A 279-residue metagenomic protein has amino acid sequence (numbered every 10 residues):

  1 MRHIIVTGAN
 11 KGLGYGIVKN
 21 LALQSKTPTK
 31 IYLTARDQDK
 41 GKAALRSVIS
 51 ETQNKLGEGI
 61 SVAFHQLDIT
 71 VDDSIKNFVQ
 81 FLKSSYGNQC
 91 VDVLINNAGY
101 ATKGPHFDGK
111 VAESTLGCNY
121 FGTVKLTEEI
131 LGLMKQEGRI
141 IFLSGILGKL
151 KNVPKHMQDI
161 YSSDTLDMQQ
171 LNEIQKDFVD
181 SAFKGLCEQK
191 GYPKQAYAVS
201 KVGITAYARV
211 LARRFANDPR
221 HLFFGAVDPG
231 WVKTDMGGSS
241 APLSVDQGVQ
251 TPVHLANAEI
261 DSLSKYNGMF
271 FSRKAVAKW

Functional and structural regions predicted by a protein language model:
M1-A35: Canonical Rossmann dinucleotide-binding motif of NAD(H)/NADP(H)-dependent dehydrogenases/reductases, specifically
Q38-D39, Q66-N77, G109, T123: The beta1-alpha1 cofactor-binding region of Rossmann-like NAD(H)/NADP(H)-dependent oxidoreductases
E51-D73: Rossmann-fold cofactor-recognition segment
N54-V62, F81-N96, T102-H106: A glycine-rich helix->loop->beta "capping" turn within Rossmann-like NAD(P)(H)-dependent oxidoreductase domains
N77-Q80, S84, K110-G117: Active-site Tyr-X3-Lys motif and surrounding loop/helix of classical short-chain dehydrogenase/reductase
Y100, G104-D108, E113, Q136-N217 (+1 more regions): Catalytic loop of short-chain dehydrogenase/reductase
K125, A226-T234, G238-W279: C-terminal helical subdomain
